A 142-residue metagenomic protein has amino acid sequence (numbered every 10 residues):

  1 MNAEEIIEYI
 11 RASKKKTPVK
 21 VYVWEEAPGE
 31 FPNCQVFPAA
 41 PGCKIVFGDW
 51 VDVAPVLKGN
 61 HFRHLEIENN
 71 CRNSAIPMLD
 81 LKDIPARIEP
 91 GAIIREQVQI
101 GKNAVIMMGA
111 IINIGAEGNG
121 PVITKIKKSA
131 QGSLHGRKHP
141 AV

Functional and structural regions predicted by a protein language model:
M1-I84: Terminal amphipathic alpha-helical/low-complexity segments used for targeting or macromolecular assembly
L81-V142: Structural signal for interior beta-strand "rungs" in well-ordered beta-sheet cores of soluble enzyme domains
